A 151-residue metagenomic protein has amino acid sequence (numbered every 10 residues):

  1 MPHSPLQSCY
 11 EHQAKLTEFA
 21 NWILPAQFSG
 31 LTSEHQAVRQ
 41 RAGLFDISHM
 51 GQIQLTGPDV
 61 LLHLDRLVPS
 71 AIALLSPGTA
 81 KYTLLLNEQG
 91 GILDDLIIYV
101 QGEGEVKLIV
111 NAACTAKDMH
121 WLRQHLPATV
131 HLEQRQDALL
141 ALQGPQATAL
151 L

Functional and structural regions predicted by a protein language model:
M1-L151: Basic, glycine/lysine-rich polyanion-binding surfaces/domains
